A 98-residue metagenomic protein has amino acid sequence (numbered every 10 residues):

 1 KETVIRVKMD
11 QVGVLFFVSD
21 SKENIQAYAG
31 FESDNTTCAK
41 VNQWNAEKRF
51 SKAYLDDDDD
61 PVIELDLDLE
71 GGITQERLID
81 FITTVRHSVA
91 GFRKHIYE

Functional and structural regions predicted by a protein language model:
K1-S33: N-terminal catalytic cores of peptidoglycan-degrading enzymes
D10-G13, D66-E70, S88: Short alpha-helical interface elements
F17, T37, I73: Short acidic, gly/pro-rich beta-turn/loop elements at beta-sheet edges and active-site/ligand-binding grooves
E23-E64: Short, internal acidic amphipathic alpha-helical interface segments that mediate docking to partner proteins
E47, I73-Q75, T84: A generic structural micro-environment signature that highlights single residues at secondary-structure boundaries
K48, V89, R93-I96: Sec/Tat-exported extracytoplasmic proteins
A53, D58-D80, K94-E98: Well-ordered alpha/beta subsegment
F81-V89: Short amphipathic C-terminal alpha-helix that caps PH/PH-like domains
